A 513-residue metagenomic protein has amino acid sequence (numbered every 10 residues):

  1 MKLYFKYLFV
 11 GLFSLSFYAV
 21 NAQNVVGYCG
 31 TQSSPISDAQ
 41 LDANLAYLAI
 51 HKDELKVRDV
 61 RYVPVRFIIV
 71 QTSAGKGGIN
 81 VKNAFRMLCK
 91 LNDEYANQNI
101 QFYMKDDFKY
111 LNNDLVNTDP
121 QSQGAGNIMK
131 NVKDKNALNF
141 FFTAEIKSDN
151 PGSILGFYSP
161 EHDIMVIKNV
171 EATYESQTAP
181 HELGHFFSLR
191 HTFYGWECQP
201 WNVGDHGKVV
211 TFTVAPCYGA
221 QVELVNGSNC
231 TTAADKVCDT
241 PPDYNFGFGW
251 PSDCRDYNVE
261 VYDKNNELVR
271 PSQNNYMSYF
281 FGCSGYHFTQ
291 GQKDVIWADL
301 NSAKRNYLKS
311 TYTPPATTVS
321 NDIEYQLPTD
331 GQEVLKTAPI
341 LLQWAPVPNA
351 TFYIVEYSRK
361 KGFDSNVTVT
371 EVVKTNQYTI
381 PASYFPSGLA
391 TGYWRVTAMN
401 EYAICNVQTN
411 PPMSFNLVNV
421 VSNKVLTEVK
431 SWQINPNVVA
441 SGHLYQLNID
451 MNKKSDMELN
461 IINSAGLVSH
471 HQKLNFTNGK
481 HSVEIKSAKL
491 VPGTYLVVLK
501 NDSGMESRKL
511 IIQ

Functional and structural regions predicted by a protein language model:
A22, A39-Q40, I404-V420, P492-Q513: C-terminal tail/sorting-segment detector
Q23-L138, F142-K147, T313-T318: Propeptide-to-catalytic entry region of secreted or membrane-anchored zinc metalloproteases
G126-W201, V210: Active-site-proximal segment of zinc-dependent metalloprotease catalytic domains
A172-Y286: The catalytic-center signature of Zn2+-dependent metalloproteases
P314-D330, M413-S441, N452: Residue-level detector of functionally pivotal "anchor" positions at catalytic/ligand-binding pockets or at interdomain
I340-P348: Conserved aromatic anchor
Y384-A403: Beta-strand-rich modules
V425-N435, V439-Q513: C-terminal outer-membrane/trafficking sorting elements
